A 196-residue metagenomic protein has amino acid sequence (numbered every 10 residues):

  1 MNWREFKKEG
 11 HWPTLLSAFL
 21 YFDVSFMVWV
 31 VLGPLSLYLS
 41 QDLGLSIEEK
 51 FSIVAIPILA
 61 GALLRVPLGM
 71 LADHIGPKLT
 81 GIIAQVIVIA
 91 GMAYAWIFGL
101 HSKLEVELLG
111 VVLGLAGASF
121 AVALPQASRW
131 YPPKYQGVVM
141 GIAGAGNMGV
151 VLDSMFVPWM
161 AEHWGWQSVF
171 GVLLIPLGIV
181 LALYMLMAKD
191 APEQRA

Functional and structural regions predicted by a protein language model:
E9-P34: Pair of pore-lining "gating" transmembrane helices in MFS-fold secondary transporters
L39-S40, L71-A72, P158-W164: Interfacial helix-cap and linker-helix signal at transmembrane-aqueous boundaries of multi-pass secondary transporters
A55-M70: Central cavity-lining transmembrane alpha-helices of secondary-active solute carriers, predominantly the Major
K78-G81, V106: Primarily marks hydrophobic transmembrane alpha-helices of the MFS/SLC 12-helix fold
V86-L100: C-terminal ends and interior cores of transmembrane alpha-helices in multi-pass membrane transporters/permeases
I97-L109: Helix-loop junctions at membrane interfaces in 12-TM secondary transporters
L109-G146: Cytoplasmic helix-loop-helix junction between adjacent transmembrane helices in 12-TM secondary transporters
I142-E193: Helix-loop-helix hairpin linking two adjacent transmembrane segments in secondary transporters
